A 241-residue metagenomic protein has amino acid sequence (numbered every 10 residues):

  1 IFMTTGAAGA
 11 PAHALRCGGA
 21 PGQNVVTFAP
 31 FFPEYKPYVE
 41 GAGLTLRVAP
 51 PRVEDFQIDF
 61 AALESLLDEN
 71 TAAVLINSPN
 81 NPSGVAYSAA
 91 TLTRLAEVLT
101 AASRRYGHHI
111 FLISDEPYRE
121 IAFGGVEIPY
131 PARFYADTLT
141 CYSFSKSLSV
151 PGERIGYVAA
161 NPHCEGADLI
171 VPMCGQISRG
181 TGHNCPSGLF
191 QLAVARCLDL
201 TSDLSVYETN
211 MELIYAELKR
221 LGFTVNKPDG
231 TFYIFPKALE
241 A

Functional and structural regions predicted by a protein language model:
I1-R104, E120-F134: Conserved core of the PLP fold type I
A8, F32-P33, P79-P82, Y118-E120 (+7 more regions): Short, solvent-exposed loop/turn segments at secondary-structure junctions
V98-H109, P162-D168: Alpha-helix termini
H108-P117: Conserved Rossmann-fold NAD(P)-dependent oxidoreductase catalytic core, especially the SDR/UDP-sugar
A136-E208, E212-F223: Conserved core segment of the aminotransferase class I/II
E208, E212, L221-A241: Conserved PLP-binding catalytic core of the aspartate aminotransferase-like
